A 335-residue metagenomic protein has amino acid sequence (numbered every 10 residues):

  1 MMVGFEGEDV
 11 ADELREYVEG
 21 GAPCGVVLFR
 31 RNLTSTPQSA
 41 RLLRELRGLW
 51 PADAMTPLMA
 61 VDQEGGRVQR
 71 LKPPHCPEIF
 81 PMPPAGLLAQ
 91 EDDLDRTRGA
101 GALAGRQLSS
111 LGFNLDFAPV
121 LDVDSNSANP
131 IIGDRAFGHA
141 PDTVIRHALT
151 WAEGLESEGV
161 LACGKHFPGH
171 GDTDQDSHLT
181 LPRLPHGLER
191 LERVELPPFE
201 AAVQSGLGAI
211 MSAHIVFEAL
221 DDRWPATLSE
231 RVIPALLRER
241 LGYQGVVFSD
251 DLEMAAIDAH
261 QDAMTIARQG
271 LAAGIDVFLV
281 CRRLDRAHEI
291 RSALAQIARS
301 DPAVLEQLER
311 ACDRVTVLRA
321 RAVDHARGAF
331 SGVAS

Functional and structural regions predicted by a protein language model:
M1-P23, L33, C312, V317: N-terminal basic, low-complexity leaders that serve as flexible interaction/assembly modules and, when applicable, as
V3-G4, V10, N32-D53, P57 (+2 more regions): Second-shell residues forming the walls of enzyme active-site clefts
E16-F29, L103, S110-L115: Catalytic domains of carbohydrate-active enzymes, especially glycoside hydrolases
T34-L42, L88-R106, G138-H147, E189-V194: Glycine-rich anion/phosphate-binding loops
R47-F80, T97-D124, V144-P168: Glycine-rich, aromatic-flanked loop segments that form ligand/cofactor-binding clefts across common enzyme folds
H75-D92, A136-G138: A charged helix-plus-loop insertion that forms the helical arch/lid used to bind and gate nucleic-acid substrates
L271, E289, E306, A322-S335: RNase H-like, two-metal
Q296-R327: Mid-to-C-terminal alpha-helical segments outside catalytic/metal-binding sites
